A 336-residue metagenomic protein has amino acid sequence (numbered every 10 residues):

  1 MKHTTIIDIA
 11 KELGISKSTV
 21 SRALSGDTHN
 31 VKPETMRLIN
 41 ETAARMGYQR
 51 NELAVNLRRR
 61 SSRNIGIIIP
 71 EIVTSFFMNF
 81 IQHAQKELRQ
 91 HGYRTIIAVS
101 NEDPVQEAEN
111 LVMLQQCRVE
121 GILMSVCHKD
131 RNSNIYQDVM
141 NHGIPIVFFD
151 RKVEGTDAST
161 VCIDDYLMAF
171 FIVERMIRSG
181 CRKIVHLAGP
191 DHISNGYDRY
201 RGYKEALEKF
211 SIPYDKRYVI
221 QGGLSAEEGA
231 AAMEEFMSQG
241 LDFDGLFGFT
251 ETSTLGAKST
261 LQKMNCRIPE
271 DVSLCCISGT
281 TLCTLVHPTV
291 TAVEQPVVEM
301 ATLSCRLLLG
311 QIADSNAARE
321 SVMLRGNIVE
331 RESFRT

Functional and structural regions predicted by a protein language model:
M1, T5, R60-R178, E234-D242: Alpha-helical recognition/docking segments in bacterial nutrient-uptake and carbohydrate-utilization systems
M1-S62, R335: N-terminal helix-turn-helix DNA-binding module of bacterial transcription factors
A43, L88, A206-L207, M237 (+2 more regions): Conserved hydrophobic residues forming the short capping helix/wall of the S-adenosyl-L-methionine
P70-N79, I97-Q106, H128, R151 (+6 more regions): Hinge/beta->alpha junction and helix N-cap segments in small-molecule ligand-binding domains
Q90-H91, H142, L207-Y214, Q239-D242 (+1 more regions): Short helix-capping segments at alpha-helix termini
K183, Y214-Y218, R267-S273: Short acidic capping loops at alpha-helix termini that bridge into adjacent secondary structure
E234-T336: Flexible loop/turn connectors
